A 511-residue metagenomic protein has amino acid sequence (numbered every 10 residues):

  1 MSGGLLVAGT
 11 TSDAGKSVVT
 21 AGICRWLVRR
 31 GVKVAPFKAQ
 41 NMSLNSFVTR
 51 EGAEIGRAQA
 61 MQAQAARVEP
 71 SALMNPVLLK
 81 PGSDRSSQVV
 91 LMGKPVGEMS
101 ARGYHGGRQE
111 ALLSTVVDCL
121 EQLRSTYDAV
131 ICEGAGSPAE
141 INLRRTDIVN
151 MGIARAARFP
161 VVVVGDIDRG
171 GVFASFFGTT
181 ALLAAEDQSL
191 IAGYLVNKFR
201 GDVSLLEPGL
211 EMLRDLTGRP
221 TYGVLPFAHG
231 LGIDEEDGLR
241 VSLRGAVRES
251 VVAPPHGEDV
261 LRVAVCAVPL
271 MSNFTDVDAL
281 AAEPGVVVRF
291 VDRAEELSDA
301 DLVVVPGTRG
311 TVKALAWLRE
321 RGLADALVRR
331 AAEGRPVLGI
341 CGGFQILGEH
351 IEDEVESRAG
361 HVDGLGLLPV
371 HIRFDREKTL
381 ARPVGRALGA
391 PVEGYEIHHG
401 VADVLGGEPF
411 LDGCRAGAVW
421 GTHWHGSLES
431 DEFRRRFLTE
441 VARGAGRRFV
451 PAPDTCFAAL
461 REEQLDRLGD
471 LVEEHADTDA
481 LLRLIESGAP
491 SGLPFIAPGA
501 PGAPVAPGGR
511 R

Functional and structural regions predicted by a protein language model:
M1-V328, P336, D353, R376-E377 (+1 more regions): Flexible phosphate-sensing "switch/lid" loops adjacent to ATP/NTP-binding sites across phosphate-transfer
A332: Immediate flanking context of iron-sulfur cluster ligation sites
C341-G342: Catalytic nucleophile serine of serine hydrolases, specifically the conserved "nucleophile elbow" pentapeptide
Q345: Glycine-rich SAM-binding Motif I of class I
G348-V355: Extracellular/periplasmic helix-exit of transmembrane alpha-helices
H350, V370-H371, G400: Short loop segments at secondary-structure junctions
V355-A381: Conserved P-loop NTPase catalytic core
